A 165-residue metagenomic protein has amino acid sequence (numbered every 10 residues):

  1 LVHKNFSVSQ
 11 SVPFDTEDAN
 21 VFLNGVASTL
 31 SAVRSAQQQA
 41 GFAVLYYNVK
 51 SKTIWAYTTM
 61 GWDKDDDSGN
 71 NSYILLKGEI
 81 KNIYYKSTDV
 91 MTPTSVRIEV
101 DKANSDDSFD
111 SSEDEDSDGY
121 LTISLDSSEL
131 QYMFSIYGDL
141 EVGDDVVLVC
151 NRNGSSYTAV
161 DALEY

Functional and structural regions predicted by a protein language model:
L1-S127, Y132-Y165: Short, flexible, surface-exposed loop segments at domain boundaries
